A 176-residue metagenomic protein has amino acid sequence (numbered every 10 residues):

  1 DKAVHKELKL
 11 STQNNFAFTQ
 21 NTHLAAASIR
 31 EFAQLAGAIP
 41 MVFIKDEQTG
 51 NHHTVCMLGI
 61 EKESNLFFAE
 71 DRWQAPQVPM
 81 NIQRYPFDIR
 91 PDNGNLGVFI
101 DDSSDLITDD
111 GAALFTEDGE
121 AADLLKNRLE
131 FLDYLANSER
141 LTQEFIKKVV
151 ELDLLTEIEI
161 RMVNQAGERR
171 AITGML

Functional and structural regions predicted by a protein language model:
D1-C56: Short, extreme N-terminal leader segments that mark the start of a protein/domain
F18-T19, I60-D71, S138-E144: Short, basic/low-complexity N-terminal boundary segments at the transition from targeting/disordered tails
L35-A38, Q83-R84, N93, L154-E157: A short, compositionally biased
A36, Q77-M80, R140: Short, well-structured alpha-helical interface segments that form or flank functional binding sites
Q48-N51, K62-E63, E168: Short acidic/polar mixed-charge low-complexity motifs
H53-F115: Aromatic- and glycine-enriched beta-alpha-beta binding-site module
R72, D92-L176: A contiguous, surface-oriented mixed alpha/beta subdomain in the mid-to-C-terminal portion of proteins that forms
